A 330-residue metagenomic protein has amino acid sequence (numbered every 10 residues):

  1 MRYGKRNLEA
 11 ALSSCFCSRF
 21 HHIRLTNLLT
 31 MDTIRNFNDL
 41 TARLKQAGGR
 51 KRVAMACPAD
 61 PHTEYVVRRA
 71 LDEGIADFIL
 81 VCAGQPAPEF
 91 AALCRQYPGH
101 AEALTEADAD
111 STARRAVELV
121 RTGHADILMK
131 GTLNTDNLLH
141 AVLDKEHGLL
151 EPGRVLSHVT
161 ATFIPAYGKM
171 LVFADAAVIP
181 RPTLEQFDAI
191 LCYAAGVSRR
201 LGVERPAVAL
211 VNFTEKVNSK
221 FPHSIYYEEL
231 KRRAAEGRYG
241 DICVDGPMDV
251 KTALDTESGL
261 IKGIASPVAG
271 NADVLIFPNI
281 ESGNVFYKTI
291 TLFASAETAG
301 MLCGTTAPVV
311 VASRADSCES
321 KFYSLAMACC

Functional and structural regions predicted by a protein language model:
N7, H21-H22, N27: Intrinsic-disorder-associated, low-complexity terminal segments enriched in Asp/Asn/His/Tyr and depleted of Lys/Arg
E9-A11: Acidic, Ala/Val/Gly-enriched low-complexity intrinsically disordered segments
C15-C17: Cysteine-centered motifs
D32-V268, D273-C330: Anion-binding alpha/beta catalytic cores of soluble intermediary-metabolism enzymes, centered on
